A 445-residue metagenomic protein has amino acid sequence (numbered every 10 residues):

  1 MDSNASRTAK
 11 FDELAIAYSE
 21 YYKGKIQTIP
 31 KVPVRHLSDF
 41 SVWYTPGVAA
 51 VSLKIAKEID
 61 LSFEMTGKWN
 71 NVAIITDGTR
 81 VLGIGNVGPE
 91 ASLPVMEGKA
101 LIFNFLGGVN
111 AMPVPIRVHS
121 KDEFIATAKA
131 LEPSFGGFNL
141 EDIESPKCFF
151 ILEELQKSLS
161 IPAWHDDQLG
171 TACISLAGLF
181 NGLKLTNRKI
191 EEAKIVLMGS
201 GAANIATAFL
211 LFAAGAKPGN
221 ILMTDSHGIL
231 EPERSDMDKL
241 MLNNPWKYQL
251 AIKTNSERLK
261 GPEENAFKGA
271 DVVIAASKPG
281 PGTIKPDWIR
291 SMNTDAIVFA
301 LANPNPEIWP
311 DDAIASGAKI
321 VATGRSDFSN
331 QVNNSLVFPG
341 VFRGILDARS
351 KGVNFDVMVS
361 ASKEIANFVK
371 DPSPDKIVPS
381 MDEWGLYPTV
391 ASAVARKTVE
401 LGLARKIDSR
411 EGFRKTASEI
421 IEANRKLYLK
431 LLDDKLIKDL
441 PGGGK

Functional and structural regions predicted by a protein language model:
D2-A163, K397, N424-G443: N-terminal ligand-binding/catalytic initiation module
F63-K68, N104-F105, A130-E132, Q156-K157 (+6 more regions): Solvent-exposed alpha-helices and their adjacent loops that cap or buttress functional pockets in soluble metabolic
D77-T79, V87, I116-R117, D142-S145 (+5 more regions): Short, ordered loop/turn segments at secondary-structure junctions
L82, P89-G107, H165, C173-S277: Glycine-rich phosphate/diphosphate-binding loop of Rossmann-like nucleotide-binding domains
P113, N139-D142, A163-D166, M223 (+4 more regions): General beta-strand structural signal in soluble alpha/beta enzymes
D166, R188, I297-R410, K435: Adenosine-phosphate binding glycine-rich loop
P245-I320, R325-D327: Rossmann-like adenosine-cofactor binding region
